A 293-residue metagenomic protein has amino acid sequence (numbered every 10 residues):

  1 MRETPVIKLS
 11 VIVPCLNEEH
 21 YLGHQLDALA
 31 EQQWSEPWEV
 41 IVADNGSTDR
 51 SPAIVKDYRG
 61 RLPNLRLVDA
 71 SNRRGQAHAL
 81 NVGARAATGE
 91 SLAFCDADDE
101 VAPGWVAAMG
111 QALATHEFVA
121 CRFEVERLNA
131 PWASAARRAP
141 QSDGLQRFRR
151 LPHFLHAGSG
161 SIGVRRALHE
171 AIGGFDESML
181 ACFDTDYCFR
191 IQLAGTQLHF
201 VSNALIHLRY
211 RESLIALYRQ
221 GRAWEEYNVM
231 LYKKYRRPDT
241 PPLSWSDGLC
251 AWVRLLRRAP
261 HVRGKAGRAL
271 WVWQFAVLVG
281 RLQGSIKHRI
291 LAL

Functional and structural regions predicted by a protein language model:
E18-E31: Short, well-formed alpha-helical segments that are part of the catalytic scaffolds of diverse glycosyltransferases
D44-A53, N72, D96-D99: A conserved acidic beta->alpha catalytic loop
A70-A87: Glycine-rich, basic loop-to-helix element that forms the pyrophosphate-binding segment of sugar-nucleotide handling
L92: Short aromatic/hydrophobic "clamp" motif used to bind/position activated sugar donors
G104-A133: Conserved donor NDP-sugar-binding/catalytic core segment of glycosyltransferases
C121-F123, A136-L155: Short, flexible, basic/aromatic active-site loop/helix in glycosyltransferases
A181-Y187: Acidic donor-binding loop at a coil-to-helix junction in glycosyltransferase catalytic cores that engages
Q220-E226, K233, P238-L293: Non-catalytic, C-terminal membrane-associated alpha-helical segments of glycosyltransferases
